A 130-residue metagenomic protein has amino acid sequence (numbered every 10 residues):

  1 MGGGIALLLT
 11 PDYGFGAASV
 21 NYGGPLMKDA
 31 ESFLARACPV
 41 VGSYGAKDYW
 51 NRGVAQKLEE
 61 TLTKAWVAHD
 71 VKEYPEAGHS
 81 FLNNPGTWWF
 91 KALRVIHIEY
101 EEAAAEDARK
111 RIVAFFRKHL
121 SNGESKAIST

Functional and structural regions predicted by a protein language model:
M1-A37: Primarily recognizes the serine-hydrolase "nucleophile elbow" in alpha/beta-hydrolase and SGNH/GDSL folds
Y22, G45-A46: N-terminal Rossmann-fold cofactor-binding loop
M27-A37, D48, H97, F116-K118 (+1 more regions): Conserved serine/cysteine hydrolase catalytic core
R36, V40-Y44, Y74: Short beta-strand/loop motif that positions the catalytic acidic residue of the alpha/beta-hydrolase fold
A46-Y49, E76-G78: Acidic beta-to-alpha connecting loop that harbors the catalytic carboxylate
Y49-K57: Conserved alpha/beta-hydrolase "acid-adjacent" motif
T63, A68-T130: C-terminal catalytic histidine-bearing segment of alpha/beta-hydrolase fold enzymes
